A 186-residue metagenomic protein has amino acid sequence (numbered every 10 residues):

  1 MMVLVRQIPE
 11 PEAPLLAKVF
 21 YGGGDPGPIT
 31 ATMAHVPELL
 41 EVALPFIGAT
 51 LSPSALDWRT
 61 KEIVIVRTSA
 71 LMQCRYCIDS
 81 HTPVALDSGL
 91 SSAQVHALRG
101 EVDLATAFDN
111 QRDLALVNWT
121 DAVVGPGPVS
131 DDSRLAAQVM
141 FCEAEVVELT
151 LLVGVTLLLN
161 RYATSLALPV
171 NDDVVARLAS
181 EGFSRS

Functional and structural regions predicted by a protein language model:
M1-W58, A115, A179-S186: Mobile cap/lid helix-loop segments that border enzyme active or cofactor-binding sites and regulate substrate access
E38-A43, Q73-C77, A115, V123-D131: Short acidic alpha-helix initiation/capping motifs at coil-to-helix transition points, especially at protein N-termini
E38-L40, I78-A97: Iron-sulfur (Fe-S) cluster-binding segments and ferredoxin-like electron-carrier domains, especially [2Fe-2S]
L56-D57, S91-S92, S130, C142-E143: Helix N-cap / loop-to-helix initiation motif
I63-H81, H96, V147-T164: N-terminal hydrophobic signal/anchor transmembrane helix of membrane proteins
L98-R112: Acidic/His metal-coordination segments adjacent to aromatic residues that form catalytic metal sites in metalloenzymes
F108-L151: Acidic/histidine-rich alpha-helical segments that form the ligand environment of transition-metal centers
S133, E143-S184: Preference for long, well-ordered alpha-helical segments
